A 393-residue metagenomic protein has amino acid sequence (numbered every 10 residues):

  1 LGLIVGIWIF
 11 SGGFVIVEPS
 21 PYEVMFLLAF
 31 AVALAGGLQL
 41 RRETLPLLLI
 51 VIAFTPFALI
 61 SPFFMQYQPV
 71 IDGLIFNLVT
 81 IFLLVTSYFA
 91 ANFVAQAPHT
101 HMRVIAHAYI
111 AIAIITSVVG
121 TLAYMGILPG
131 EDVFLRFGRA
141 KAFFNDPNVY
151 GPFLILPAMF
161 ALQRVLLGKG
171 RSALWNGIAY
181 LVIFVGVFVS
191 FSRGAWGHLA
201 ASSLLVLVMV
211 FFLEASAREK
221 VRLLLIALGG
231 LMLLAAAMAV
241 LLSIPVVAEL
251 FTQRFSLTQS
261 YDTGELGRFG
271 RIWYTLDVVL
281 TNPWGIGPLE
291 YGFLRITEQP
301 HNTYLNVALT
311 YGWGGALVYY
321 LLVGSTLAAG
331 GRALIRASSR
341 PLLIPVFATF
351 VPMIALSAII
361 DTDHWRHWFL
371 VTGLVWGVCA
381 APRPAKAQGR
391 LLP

Functional and structural regions predicted by a protein language model:
L1-Q39, F54-Q66, M353-A355, L370: N-terminal signal-anchor transmembrane segment
L3-W8, A113, L181, G331-I359 (+1 more regions): Loop-to-helix entry and N-terminal half of a specific, functionally important transmembrane alpha helix in multi-pass
L27-A33, S203-L204, F347-I354, T362-P393: Transmembrane alpha-helices of multi-pass inner-membrane enzymes
L34-L49, R164-I178, E214-L224, L327-F347: Membrane-interface helix-loop-helix junctions at transmembrane boundaries of multi-pass membrane enzymes, predominantly
P46-L59, P69-F93, V104, A108-A113: Aromatic-anchored transmembrane helix interface
R103-L135, A142-L213, A316, L321-R332 (+1 more regions): Alpha-helical transmembrane segments of multi-pass inner-membrane proteins
L128-F134, F143, S256-W313, G330-I335: Long extracytoplasmic/lumenal interhelical loops at the membrane interface of multi-pass membrane proteins
V210-Q259, W273-L280: A membrane-periplasm/extracellular boundary helix in multi-pass inner-membrane enzymes that assemble envelope glycans
